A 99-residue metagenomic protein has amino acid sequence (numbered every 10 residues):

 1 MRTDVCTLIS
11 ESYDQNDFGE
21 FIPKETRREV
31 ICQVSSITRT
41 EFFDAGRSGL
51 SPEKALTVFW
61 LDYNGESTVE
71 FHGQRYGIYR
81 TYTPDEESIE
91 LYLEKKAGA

Functional and structural regions predicted by a protein language model:
M1-E20: Active-site-proximal polar cores
R2, E20-A99: Short, conserved turn/kink motifs that form compact alpha/beta structural patches or helix kinks used as
